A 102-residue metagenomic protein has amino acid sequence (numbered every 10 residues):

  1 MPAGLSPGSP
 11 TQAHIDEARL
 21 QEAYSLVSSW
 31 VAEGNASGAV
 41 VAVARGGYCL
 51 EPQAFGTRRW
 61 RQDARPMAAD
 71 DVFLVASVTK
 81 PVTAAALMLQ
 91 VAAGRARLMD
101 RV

Functional and structural regions predicted by a protein language model:
M1-Q12: Short, contiguous pre-domain boundary segments
T11-V75, R95-D100: Short, conserved catalytic-motif segment at the N-terminal edge
K80: Short, conserved phosphate/pyrophosphate- and ester-handling motifs at nucleotide-, phospho-/glycolipid
T83: Active/ligand-binding-proximal structured segments within catalytic/core domains that scaffold catalytic residues
M88-A93: Short glycine/serine- and small hydrophobic-enriched flexible loop segments
